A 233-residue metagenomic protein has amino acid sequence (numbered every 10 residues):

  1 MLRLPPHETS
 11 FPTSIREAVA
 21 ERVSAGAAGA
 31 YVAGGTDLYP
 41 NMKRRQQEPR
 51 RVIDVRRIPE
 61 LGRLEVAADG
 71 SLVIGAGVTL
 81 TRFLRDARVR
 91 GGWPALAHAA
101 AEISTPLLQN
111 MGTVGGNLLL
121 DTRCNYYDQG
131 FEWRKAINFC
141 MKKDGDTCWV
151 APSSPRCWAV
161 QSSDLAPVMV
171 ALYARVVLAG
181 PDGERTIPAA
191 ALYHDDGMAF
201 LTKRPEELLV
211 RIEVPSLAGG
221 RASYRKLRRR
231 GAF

Functional and structural regions predicted by a protein language model:
M1-F233: C-terminal structural segment of proteins
